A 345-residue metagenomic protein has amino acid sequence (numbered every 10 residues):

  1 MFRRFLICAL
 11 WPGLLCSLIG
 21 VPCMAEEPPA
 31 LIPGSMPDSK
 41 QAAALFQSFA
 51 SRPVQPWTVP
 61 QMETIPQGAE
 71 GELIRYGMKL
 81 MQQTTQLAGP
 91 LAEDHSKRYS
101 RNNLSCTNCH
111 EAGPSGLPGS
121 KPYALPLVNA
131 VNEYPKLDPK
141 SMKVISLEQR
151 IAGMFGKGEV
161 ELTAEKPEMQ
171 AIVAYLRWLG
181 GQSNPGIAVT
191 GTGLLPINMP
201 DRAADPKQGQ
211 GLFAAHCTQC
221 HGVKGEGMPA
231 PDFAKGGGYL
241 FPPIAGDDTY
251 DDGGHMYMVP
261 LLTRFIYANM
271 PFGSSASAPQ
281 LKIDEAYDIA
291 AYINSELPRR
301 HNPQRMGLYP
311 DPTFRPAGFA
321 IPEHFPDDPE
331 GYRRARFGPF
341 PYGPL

Functional and structural regions predicted by a protein language model:
F2-A88, P135-P206, G331-L345: Post-cleavage N-terminal segment of exported redox proteins
A30-P37, S48, E72-R75, L80-A88 (+2 more regions): Extracytoplasmic electron-transfer domains, predominantly the class I c-type cytochrome c fold
A69-G113, D201-F241: Sequence/structural segment immediately N-terminal to covalent heme-attachment motifs in c-type and related
L87-S96, E161-E168, P185-V189, S277-Q280 (+1 more regions): Surface-exposed patches in mature extracellular/periplasmic domains of secreted proteins
L91-A92, L117-A124, N184-A188, P229-F233 (+2 more regions): Short, solvent-exposed loop/turn and secondary-structure capping segments
D94-K97, V189-I197, L240, G246-D247: Short linear capping/connector segments at secondary-structure termini
T107-G116, R177, C220-G227, A245-T249 (+1 more regions): Detector for the c-type heme attachment site
L297-Q304, Y309-L345: A cross-kingdom marker for long, charged
